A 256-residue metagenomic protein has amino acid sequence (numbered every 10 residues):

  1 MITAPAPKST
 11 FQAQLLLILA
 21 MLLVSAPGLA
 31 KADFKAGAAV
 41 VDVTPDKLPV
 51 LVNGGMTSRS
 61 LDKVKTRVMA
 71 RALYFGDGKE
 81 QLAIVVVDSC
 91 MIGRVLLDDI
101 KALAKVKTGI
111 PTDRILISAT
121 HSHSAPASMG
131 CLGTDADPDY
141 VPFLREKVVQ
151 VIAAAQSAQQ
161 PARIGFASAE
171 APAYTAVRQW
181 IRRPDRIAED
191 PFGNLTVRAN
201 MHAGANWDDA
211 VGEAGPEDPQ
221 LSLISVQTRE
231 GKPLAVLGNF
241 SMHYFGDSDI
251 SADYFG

Functional and structural regions predicted by a protein language model:
M1-L17: Bacterial N-terminal signal peptides that target proteins for export
M1-T3, A26, A155: Short intrinsically disordered, low-complexity coil segments enriched in acidic
Q14-A26: Bacterial N-terminal signal peptides
K31-S118, S122-G256: Conserved beta-alpha junction segments in alpha/beta enzyme cores
